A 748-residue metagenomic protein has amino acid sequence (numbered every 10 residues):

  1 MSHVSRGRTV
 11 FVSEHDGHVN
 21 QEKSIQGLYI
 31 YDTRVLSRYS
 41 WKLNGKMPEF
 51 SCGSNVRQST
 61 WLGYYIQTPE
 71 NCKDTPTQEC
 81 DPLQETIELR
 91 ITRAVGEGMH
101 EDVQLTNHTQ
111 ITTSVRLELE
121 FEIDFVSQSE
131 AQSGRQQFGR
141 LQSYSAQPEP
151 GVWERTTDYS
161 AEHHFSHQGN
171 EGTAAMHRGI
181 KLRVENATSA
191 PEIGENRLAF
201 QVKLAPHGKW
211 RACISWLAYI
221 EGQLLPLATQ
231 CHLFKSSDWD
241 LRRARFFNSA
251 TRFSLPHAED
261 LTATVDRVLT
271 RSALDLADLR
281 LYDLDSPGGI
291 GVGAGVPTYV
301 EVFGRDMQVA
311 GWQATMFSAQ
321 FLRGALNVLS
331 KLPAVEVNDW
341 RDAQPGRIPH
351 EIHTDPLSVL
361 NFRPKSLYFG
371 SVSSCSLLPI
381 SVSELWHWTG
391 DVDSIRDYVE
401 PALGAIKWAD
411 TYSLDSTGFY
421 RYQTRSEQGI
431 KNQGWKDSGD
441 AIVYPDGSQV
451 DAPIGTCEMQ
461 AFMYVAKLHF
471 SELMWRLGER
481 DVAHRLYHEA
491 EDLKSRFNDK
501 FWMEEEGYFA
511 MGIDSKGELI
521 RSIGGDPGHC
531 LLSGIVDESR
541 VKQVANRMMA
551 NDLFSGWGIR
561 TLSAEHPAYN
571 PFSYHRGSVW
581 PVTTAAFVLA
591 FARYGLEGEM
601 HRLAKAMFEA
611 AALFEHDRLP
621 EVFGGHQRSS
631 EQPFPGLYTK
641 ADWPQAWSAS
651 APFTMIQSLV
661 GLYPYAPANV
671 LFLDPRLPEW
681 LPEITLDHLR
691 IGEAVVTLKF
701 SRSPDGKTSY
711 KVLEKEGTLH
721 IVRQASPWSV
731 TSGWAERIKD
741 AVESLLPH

Functional and structural regions predicted by a protein language model:
M1-T86, V95-G98, Q110-T112, D124-S129 (+6 more regions): An extended acidic
T68-N71, L255-V302, N327-Y368, L414-G455 (+8 more regions): Extended glycan-interaction surfaces of carbohydrate-active proteins
G98, T109-E301, V392-S394, L403-T411 (+6 more regions): Acidic/polar, glycine-enriched structural segments that form the non-catalytic walls/loops of the carbohydrate-binding
L105-T109, V712-E714: Asparagine-centered strand-capping/turn motif at beta-strand->loop junctions
E185, P226-R242, T264-R271, S318-L332 (+7 more regions): Extended, well-ordered alpha-helical scaffold segments
L204, V300-K431, C457-Q460, Y464 (+5 more regions): Aromatic-rich carbohydrate-recognition surfaces in CAZymes
Y638-T685: Catalytic cores of secreted or luminal carbohydrate-active enzymes
A668-K711: Surface beta-strand/loop "capping" patches
